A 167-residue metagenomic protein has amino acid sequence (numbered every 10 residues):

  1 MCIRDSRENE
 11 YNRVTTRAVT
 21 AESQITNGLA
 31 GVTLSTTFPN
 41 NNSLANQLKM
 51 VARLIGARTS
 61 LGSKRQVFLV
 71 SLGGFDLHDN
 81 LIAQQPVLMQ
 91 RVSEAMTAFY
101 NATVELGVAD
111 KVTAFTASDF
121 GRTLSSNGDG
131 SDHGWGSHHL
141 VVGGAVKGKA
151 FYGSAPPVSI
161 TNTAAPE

Functional and structural regions predicted by a protein language model:
R4-E105, S125, H138-V142, A150-E167: Feature for exported/extracytoplasmic and membrane-associated proteins, marking the mature portion
T103-G128: Metal-dependent active-site segment of extracytoplasmic phospho-/sulfohydrolases and closely related
D132-G134: Phosphate-handling catalytic cores of nucleic-acid transaction enzymes
